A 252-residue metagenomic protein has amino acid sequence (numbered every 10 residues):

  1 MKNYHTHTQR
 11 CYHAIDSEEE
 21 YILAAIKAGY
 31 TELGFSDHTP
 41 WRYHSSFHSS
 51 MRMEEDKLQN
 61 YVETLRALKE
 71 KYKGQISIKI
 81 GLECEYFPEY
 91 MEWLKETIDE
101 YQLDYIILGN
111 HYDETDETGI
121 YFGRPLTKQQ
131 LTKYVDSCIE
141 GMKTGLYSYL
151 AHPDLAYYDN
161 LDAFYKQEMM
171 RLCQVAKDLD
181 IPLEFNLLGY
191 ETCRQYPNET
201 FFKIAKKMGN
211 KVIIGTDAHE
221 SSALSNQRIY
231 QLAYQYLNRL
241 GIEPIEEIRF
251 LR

Functional and structural regions predicted by a protein language model:
M1-C84, W93, D159-C173, D180 (+3 more regions): An N-terminally biased module of ancient metal coordination in phosphate/nucleic-acid-related enzymes
E18-T31, E89-L103, Y134-T144, R171-Q174 (+1 more regions): Short amphipathic alpha-helices and their capping/turn segments at secondary-structure boundaries
M51-M53, R124-P125, F201-K203, Y230-A233: Short, hinge-like loop/turn segments at secondary-structure boundaries
I76-Y121: Hydrophobic alpha-helical segments and helix pairs
I107-M208: Domain-core and long-helix interface of multi-subunit machines
Q227-R252: Mid-to-C-terminal alpha-helical segments outside catalytic/metal-binding sites
